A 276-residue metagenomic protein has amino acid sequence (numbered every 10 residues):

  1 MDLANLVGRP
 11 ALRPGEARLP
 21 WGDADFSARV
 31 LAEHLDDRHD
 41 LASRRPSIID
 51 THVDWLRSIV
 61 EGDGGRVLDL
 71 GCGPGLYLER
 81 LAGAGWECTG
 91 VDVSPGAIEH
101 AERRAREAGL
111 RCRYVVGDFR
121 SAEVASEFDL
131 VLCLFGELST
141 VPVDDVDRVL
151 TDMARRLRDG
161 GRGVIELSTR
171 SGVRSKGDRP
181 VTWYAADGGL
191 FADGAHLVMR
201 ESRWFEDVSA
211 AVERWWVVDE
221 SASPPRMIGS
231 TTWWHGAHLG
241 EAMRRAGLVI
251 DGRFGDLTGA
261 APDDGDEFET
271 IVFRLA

Functional and structural regions predicted by a protein language model:
M1-G62: Conserved class I S-adenosyl-L-methionine
P74-A84: Conserved SAM-binding loop of SAM-dependent methyltransferases across substrates and taxa, primarily the Class I
S94-G96: Conserved SAM/SAH-binding beta-strand->alpha-helix loop
A101-E102: Conserved SAM-binding loop
E107-R120: Conserved SAM-binding strand-loop segment of SAM-dependent methyltransferases
E123-L130: A short acidic, Gly/Pro-enriched loop at the edge of an enzyme's catalytic core that lines a small-molecule cofactor
D147-D159: A short glycine-rich, Lys/Arg-flanked "PGG" loop and its adjoining helix->strand segment in the class I
V164-A237: SAM-dependent methyltransferase
